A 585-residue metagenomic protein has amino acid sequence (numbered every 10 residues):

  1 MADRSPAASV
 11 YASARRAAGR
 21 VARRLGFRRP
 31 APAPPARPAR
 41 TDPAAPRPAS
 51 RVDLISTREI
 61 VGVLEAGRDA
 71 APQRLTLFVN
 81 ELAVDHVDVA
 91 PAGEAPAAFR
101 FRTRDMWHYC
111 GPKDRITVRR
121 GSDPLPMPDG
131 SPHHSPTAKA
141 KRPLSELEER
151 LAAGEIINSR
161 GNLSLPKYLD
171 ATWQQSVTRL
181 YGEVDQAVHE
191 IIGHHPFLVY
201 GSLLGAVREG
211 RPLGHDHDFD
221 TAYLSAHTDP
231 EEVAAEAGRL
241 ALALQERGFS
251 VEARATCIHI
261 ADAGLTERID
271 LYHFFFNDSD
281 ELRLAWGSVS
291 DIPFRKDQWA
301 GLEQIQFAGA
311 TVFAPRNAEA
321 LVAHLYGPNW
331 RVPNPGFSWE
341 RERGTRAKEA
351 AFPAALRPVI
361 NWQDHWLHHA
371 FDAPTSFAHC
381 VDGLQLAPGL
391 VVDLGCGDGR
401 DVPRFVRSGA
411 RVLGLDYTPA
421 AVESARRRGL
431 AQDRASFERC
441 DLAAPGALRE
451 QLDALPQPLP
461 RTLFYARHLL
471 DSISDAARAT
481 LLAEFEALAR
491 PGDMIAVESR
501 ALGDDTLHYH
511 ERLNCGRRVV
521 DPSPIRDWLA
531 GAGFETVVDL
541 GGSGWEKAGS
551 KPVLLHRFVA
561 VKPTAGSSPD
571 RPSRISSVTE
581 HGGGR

Functional and structural regions predicted by a protein language model:
R40-K141: Beta-strand-enriched, solvent-exposed domains that form extended recognition/catalytic surfaces
C110-V199: Helical scaffold of the NTase/Pol beta-like nucleotidyltransferase catalytic core
V188-H217: Active-site nucleotide-donor binding segment shared across nucleotidyl transfer reactions
G210-P230, G309: Catalytic metal-binding acidic patch
L240-R295, W299-P315, A320-L321, G344-A355: Conserved catalytic core of two-metal-ion nucleotidyltransferases
R357-G389, L394-Q457, I473-A479, E484 (+1 more regions): Class I (Rossmann-like) S-adenosyl-L-methionine-dependent methyltransferase catalytic domain, capturing the SAM-binding
Y465: A conserved beta-strand element that flanks and buttresses the S-adenosyl-L-methionine
H468-L469: Short catalytic micro-motifs in class I SAM-dependent methyltransferases
